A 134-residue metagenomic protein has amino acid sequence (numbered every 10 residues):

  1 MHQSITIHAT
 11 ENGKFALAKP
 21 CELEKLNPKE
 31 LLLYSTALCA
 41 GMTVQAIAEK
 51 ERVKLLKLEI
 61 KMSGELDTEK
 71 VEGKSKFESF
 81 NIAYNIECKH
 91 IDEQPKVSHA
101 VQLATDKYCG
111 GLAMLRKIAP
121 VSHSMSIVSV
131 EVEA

Functional and structural regions predicted by a protein language model:
M1-S35, M42-A134: Extended beta-strand/beta-hairpin segments
